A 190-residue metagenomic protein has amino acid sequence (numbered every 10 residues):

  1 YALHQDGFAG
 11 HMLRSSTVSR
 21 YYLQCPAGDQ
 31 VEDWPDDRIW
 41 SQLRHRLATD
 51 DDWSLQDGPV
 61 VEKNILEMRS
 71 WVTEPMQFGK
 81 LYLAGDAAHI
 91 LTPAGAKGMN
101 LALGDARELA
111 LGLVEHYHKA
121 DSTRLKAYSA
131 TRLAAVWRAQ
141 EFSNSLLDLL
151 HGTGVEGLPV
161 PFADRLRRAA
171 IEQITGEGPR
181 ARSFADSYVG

Functional and structural regions predicted by a protein language model:
Y1-N64, T73: Conserved FAD-binding catalytic core of PHBH/FMO-like flavoproteins
S19, A106-A110: Structural motif of enzymes handling amino- and sulfur-group chemistry
L23-A27, A87-A88, A94: Short, histidine-centered active-site or binding-site loop motifs used for metal coordination, general acid-base
P26, T49-Q56, A96, L111-G190: C-terminal helical "tail/cap" subdomain of flavin- and related membrane-associated enzymes
L66-H89: FAD-binding beta-loop-beta segment adjacent to the flavin cofactor pocket
H89-I90, A135: Active-site micro-motifs of SAM-dependent methyltransferase domains
P93-L103: A conserved FAD-binding loop/helix module that cradles the flavin
